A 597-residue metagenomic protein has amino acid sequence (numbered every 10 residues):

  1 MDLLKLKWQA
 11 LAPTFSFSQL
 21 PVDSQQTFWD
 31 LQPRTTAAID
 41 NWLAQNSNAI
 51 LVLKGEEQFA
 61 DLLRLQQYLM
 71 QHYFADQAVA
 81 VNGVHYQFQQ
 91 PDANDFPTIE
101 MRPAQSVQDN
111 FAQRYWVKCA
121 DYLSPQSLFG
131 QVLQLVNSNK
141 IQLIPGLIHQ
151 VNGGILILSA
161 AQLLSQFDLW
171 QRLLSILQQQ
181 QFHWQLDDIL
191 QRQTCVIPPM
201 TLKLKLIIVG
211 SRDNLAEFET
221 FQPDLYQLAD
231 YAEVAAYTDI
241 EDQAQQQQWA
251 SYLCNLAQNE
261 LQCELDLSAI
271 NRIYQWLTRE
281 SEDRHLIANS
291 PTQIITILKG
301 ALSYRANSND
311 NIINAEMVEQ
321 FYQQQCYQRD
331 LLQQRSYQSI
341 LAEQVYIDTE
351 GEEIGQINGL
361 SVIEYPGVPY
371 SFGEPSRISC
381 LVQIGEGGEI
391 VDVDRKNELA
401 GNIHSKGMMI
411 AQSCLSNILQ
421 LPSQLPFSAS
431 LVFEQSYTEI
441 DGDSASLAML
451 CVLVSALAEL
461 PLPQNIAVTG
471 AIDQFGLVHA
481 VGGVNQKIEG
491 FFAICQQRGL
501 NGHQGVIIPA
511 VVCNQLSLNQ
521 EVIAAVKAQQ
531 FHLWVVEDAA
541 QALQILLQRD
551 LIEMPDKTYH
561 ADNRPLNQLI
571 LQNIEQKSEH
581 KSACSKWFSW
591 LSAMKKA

Functional and structural regions predicted by a protein language model:
M1-E219, A232-D242, S251-L267, N271-S376 (+2 more regions): Conserved ASCE/P-loop NTPase catalytic core
M1-L20, A37-W42, P145, A160-F167 (+6 more regions): Peripheral, non-AAA+ core regions of ATP-driven protein-machinery
R212, A229, V234-T238, S436 (+1 more regions): Conserved P-loop NTPase motor cores
N214-L228, N519-A525: Short regulatory helix/loop adjacent to the ATP-binding pocket of P-loop NTPases
C380-V382: The structured alpha-helical core of multi-pass membrane proteins
